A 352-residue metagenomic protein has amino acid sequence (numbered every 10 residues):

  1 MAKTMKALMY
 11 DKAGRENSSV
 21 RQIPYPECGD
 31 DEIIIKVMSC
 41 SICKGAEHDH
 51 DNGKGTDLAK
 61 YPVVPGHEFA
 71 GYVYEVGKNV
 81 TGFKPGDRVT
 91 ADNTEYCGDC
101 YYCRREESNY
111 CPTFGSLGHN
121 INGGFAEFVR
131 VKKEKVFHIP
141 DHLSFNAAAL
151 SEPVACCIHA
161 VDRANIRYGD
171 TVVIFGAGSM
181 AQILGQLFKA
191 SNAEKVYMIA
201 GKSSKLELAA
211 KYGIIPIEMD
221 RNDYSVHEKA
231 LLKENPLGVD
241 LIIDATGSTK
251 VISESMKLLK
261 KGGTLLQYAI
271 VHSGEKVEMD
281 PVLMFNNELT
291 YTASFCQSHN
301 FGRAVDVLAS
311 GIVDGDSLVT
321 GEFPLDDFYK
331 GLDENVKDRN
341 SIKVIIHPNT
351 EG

Functional and structural regions predicted by a protein language model:
A2-K3, S253-K257, S298-G352: C-terminal hydrophobic helical "lid"/dimerization subdomain of Rossmann-like NAD(P)H-dependent oxidoreductases
P24-C40, K54-Y101, P140-H142: Glycine-rich beta-strand-centered segment in the early N-terminal region that forms part of a ligand/cofactor-binding
I42-K44, H48, F83, D92-F137: Cysteine-cluster motifs in flexible loop/terminal segments that predominantly coordinate metals
G86, G169, G238-D240: Local beta-strand N-terminus motif with an aromatic residue
R88, T171, G263-T264, T290: Short glycine-centered segments of the SAM/dcSAM-binding site in methyltransferase folds
L143-N222: Mid-domain Rossmann-like dinucleotide-binding core that forms the NAD(H)/NADP(H) cofactor-binding site
A164, E207-E288, G352: Glycine-rich cofactor phosphate-binding loops and adjacent beta1-alpha1 units of small-molecule cofactor enzyme domains
I199-K202, A245, F295: N-terminal Rossmann-fold cofactor-binding loop
